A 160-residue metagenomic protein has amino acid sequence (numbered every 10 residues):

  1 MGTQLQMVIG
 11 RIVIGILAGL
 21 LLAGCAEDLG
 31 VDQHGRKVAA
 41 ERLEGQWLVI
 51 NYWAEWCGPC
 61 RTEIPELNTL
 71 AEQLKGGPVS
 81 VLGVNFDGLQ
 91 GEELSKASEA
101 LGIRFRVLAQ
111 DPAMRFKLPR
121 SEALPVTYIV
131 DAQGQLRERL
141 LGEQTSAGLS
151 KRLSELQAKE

Functional and structural regions predicted by a protein language model:
G2-I14: Bacterial N-terminal signal peptides that target proteins for export
L22-G24: C-terminal motif of bacterial Sec signal peptides marking the signal peptidase cleavage site
D28-L48, F116-L118: A short beta-strand-turn-helix
E41-R61: Short active-site neighborhood of thiol/selenol oxidoreductases, capturing the structured segment around
W47-L48, V79, P125: Alpha/beta-hydrolase fold active-site loops
Y52-W53, A97, F105: Conserved hydrophobic/aromatic "anchor" residues that stabilize well-ordered secondary structure elements
T62-L101, P112-K117: Structural microenvironment flanking redox-active thiols in thiol-disulfide oxidoreductases
E99-I103, A109-S154: Thiol/disulfide oxidoreductase modules built on the thioredoxin-like
